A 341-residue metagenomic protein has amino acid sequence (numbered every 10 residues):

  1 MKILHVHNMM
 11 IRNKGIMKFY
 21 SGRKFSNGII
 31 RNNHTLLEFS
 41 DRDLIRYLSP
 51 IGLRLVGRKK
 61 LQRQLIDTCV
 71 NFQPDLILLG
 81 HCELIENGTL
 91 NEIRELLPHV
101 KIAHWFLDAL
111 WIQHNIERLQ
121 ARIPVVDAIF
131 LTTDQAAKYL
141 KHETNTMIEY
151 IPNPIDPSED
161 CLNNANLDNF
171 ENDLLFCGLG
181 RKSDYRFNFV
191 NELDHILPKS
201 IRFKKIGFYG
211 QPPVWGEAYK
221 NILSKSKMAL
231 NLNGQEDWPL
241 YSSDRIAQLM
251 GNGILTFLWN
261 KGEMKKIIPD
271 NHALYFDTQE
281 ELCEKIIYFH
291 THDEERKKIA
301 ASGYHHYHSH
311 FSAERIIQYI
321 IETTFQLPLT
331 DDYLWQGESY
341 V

Functional and structural regions predicted by a protein language model:
M1-I51, Q64, F72, H81-T89 (+4 more regions): Nucleotide-sugar donor-binding catalytic core of glycosyltransferases
R54-D75: An amphipathic, basic-hydrophobic alpha-helix
L78: N-terminal Rossmann-like NAD(P) cofactor-binding module of classical short-chain dehydrogenase/reductase
H81, R94-I102: Short, conserved structural micro-motifs that define repeat-unit consensus positions and nucleotide-binding loops
V100-N115: A short, histidine- and acid-enriched strand-loop-helix "catalytic/donor-clamping" loop that lines the nucleotide-sugar
D270-Q279, Y288-D293: Conserved acidic donor-binding segment of nucleotide-sugar-dependent glycosyltransferases
I286-V341: C-terminal amphipathic helix plus adjacent low-complexity, charged tail appended to glycosyltransferase catalytic
